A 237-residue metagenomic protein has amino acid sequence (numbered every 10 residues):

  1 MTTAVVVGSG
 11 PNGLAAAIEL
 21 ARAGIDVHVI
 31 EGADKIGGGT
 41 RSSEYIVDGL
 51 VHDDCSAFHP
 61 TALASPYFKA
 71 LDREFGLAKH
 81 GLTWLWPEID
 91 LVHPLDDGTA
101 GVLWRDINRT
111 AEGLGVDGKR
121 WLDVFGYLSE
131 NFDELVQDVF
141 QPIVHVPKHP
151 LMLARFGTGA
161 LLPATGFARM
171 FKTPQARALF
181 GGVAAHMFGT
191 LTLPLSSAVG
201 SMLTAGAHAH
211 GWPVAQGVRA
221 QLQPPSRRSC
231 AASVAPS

Functional and structural regions predicted by a protein language model:
T2-E130: N-terminal glycine-rich phosphate/pyrophosphate-binding loop and immediately adjacent elements
G13, L20-A23, M170-F171, G182 (+3 more regions): Generic, well-ordered alpha-helical scaffold segments in large soluble proteins
D34, Y67, L71, F75 (+5 more regions): A generic secondary-structure signal for well-formed alpha-helical elements
P60, A164, A176, R219-L222: Hydrophobic (often cysteine-bearing) scaffold residues that line and stabilize catalytic clefts of nucleotide/cofactor
D96-L195: Rossmann-like flavin
P194-L203: Active-site-proximal loop/short-helix segments that contain or immediately flank catalytic acid/base residue(s)
L203-S237: Helical element adjacent to the flavin cofactor pocket in flavoenzyme catalytic cores
